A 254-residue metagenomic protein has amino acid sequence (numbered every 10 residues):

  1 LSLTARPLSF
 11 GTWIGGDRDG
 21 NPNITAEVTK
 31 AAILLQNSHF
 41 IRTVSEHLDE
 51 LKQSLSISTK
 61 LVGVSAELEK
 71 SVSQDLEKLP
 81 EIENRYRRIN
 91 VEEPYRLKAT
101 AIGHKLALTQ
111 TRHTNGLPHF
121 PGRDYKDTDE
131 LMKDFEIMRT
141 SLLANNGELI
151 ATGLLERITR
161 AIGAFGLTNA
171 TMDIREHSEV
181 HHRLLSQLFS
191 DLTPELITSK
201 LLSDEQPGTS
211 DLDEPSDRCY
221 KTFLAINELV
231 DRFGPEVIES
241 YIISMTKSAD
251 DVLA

Functional and structural regions predicted by a protein language model:
L1-F10: Extended, Lys/Arg-enriched charged tracts that mediate electrostatic binding to polyanionic substrates
G11-T12, E93: N-terminal accessory/cap region of cofactor-dependent oxidoreductases and related radical enzymes
I14-G15, G166: Extended, charged helical/alpha-beta scaffold domains that provide interaction surfaces
G16-N23, K30-I33, T171, E176-R183 (+1 more regions): Flexible loop/turn segments at secondary-structure boundaries
A26-E50: Extended active-site and interfacial segments that coordinate phosphate-rich ligands in large catalytic machineries
L48-L55, T59: A generic secondary-structure signal for well-formed alpha-helical elements
I57-G234, E239: Extended, charge-enriched "interface" segments that sit outside catalytic cores
L212-P215, I238-A254: Helix-rich catalytic cores of soluble enzyme domains
